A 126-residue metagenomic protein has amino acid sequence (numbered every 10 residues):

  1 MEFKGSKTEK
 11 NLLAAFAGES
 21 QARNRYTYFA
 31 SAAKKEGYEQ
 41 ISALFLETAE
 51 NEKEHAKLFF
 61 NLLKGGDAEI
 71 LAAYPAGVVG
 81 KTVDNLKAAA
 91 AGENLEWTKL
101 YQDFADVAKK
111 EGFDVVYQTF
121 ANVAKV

Functional and structural regions predicted by a protein language model:
M1-V126: Non-heme di-metal
